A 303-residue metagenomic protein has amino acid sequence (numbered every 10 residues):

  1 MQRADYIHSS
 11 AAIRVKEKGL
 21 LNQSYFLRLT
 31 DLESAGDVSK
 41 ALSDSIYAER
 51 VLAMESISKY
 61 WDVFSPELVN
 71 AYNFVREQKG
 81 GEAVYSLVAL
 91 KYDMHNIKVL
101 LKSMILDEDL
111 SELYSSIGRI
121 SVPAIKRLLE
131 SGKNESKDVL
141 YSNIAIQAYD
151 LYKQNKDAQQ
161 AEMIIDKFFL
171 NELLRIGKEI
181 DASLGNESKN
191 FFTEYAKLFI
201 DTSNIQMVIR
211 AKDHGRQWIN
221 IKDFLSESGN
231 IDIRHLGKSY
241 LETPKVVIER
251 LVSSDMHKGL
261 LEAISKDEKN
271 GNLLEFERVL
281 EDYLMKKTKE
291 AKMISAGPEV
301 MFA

Functional and structural regions predicted by a protein language model:
M1-A303: N-terminal domain-start signal
